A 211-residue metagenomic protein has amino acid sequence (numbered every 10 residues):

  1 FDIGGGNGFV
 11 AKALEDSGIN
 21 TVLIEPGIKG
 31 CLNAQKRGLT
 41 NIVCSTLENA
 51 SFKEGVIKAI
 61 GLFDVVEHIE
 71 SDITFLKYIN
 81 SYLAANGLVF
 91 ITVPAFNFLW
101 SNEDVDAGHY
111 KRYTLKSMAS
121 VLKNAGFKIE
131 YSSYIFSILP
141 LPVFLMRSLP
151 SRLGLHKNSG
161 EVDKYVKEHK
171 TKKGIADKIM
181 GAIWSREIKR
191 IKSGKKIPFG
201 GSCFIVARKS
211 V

Functional and structural regions predicted by a protein language model:
F1-N102, T114-L122, I205-R208: Conserved SAM-binding loop
D64, A107-G108, E130: Generic anion/oxyanion-binding catalytic loop in active/binding sites
L88, V105, P198-G200: A generic fold-level signal
F98-S101, I138-V143: Short catalytic/ligand-binding loop motif for oxyanion handling, primarily in non-cytosolic enzymes, centered on
D104-V121, F144-S151: Conserved Class I S-adenosyl-L-methionine
K111, Y134, I197: Residues that recognize and position ribonucleotide moieties
F127-S137: Conserved S-adenosyl-L-methionine
P140-V211: A C-terminal cap/extension of S-adenosyl-L-methionine-dependent methyltransferases that defines the acceptor-substrate
